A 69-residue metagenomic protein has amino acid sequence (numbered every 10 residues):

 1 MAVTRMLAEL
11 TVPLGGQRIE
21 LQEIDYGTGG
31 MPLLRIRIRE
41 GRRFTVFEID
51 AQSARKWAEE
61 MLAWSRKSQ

Functional and structural regions predicted by a protein language model:
M1-Q69: Positively charged, low-complexity terminal tracts and the immediately adjacent first secondary-structure elements
